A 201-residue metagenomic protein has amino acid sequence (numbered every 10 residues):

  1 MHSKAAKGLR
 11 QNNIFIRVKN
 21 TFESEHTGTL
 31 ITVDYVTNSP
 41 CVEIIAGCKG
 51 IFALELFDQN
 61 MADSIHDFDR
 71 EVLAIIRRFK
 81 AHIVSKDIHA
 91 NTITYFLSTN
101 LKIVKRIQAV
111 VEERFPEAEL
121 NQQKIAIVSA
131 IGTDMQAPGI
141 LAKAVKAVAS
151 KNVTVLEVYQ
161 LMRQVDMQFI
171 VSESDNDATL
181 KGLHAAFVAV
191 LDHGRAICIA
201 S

Functional and structural regions predicted by a protein language model:
M1-M162, D166-S201: C-terminal catalytic "cap/lid" subdomain
